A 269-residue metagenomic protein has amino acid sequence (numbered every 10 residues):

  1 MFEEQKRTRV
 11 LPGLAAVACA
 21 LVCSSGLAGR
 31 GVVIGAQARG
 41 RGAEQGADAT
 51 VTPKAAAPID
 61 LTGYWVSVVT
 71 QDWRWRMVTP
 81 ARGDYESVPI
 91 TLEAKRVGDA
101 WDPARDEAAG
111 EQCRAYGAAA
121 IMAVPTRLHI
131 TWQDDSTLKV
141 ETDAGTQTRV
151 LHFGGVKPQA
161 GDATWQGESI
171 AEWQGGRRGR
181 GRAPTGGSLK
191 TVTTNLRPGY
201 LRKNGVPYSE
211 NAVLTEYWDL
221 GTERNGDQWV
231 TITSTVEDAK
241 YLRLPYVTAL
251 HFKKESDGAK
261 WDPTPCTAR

Functional and structural regions predicted by a protein language model:
M1-V10: N-terminal secretory signal peptides that target proteins for export/translocation
F2, G26-R269: PEST-like low-complexity, intrinsically disordered acidic/proline/serine-rich tracts that flank trafficking/processing
G13-G29: Bacterial N-terminal signal peptides
